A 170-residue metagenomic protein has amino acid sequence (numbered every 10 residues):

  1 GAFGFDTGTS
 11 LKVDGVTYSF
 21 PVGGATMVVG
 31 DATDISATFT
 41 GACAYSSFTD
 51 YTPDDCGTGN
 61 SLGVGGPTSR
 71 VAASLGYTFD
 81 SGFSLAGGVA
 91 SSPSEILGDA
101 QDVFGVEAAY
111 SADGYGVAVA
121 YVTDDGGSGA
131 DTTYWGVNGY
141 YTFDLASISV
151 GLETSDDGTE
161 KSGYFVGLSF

Functional and structural regions predicted by a protein language model:
G1-S92, A109-S111, F170: Outer membrane beta-barrel
S81-G82, A86, G98-F170: Detector for outer-membrane/organellar transmembrane beta-barrel domains, recognizing the amphipathic beta-strand
